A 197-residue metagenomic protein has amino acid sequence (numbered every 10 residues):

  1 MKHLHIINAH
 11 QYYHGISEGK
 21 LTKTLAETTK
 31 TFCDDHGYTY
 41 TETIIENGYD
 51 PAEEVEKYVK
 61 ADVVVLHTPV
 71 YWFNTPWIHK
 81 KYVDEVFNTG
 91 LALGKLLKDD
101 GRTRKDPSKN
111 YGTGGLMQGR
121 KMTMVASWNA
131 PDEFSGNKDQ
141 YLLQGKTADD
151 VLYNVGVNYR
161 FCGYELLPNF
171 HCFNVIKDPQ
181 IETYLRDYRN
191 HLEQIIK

Functional and structural regions predicted by a protein language model:
M1-G37: N-terminal beta1-alpha1 ligand-phosphate binding loop
K2-H3, T39, K121, E165-L166: Residues at the starts of beta-strands that form the adenosine-phosphate
H10-H14, N129-N137, F173-V175: A short, flexible beta-alpha/helix-coil linker loop
L21-T22, N137, Y141-K197: Glycine-rich phosphate/pyrophosphate-binding loop and the adjoining helix
H36-Y49, F170-F173: A short beta-strand-loop structural module common to alpha/beta enzyme folds
G48-E56, K177-Y184: Structural motif
A52-V155: Helix-loop-strand module that forms the ligand-binding subsite of alpha/beta enzymes
